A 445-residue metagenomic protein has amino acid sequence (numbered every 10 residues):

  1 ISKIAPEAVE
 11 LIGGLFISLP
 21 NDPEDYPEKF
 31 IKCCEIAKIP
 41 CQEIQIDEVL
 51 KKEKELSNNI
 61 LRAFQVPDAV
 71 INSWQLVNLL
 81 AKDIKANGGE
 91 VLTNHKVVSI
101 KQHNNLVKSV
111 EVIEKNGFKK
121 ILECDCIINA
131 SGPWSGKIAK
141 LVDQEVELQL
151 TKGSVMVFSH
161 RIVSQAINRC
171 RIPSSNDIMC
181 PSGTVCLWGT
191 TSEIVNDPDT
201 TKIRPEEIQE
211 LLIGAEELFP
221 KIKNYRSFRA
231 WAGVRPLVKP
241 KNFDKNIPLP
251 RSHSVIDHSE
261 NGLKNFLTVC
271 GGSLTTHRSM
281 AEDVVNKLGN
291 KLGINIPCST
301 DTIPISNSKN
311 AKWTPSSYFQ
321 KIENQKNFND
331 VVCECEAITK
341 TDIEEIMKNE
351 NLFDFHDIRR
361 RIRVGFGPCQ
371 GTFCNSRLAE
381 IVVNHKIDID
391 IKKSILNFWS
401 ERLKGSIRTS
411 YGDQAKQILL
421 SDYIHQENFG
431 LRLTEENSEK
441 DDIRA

Functional and structural regions predicted by a protein language model:
I1-E48, K52: Dinucleotide-binding Rossmann-like beta1-alpha1 core, especially the glycine-rich loop that anchors the ADP
E7-F16, L50-N87, S109, T191-P198 (+1 more regions): Helix-loop-beta segment of a Rossmann-like dinucleotide-binding subdomain
S18-D25, F64-K85, L92-N94, D199-E206 (+2 more regions): Short beta-strand to alpha-helix junction loop
D22, L56-I60, K101-S109, I162-V163 (+1 more regions): A short, glycine/Asx- and small/polar-enriched loop/turn that sits immediately N-terminal to a beta-strand
F64-C126: Helical element adjacent to the flavin cofactor pocket in flavoenzyme catalytic cores
S73, K140, E145-S154, F158-L187 (+2 more regions): C-terminal catalytic lobe of FAD-dependent flavoproteins
N129-D143: Flavin (primarily FAD) binding-site architecture
N310-Q320, Q325-F328, E380-A445: Intrinsic disorder at enzyme termini
